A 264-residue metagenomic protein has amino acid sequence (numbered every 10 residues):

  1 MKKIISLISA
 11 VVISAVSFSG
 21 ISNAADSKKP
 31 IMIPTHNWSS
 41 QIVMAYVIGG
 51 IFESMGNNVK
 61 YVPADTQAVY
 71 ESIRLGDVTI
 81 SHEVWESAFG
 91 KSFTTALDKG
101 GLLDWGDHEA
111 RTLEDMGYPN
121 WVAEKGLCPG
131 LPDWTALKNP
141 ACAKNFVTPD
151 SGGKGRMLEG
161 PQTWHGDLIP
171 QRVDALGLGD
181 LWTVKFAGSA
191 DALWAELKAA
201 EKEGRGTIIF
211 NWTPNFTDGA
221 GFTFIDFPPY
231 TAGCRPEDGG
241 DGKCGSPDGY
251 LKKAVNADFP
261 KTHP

Functional and structural regions predicted by a protein language model:
S14-N23: C-terminal segment of classical bacterial N-terminal signal peptides
D26-S40, N57-V62, G153-L158: Short, well-ordered beta-strand elements
W38-S39, N57-R74, V184-E196: Short helix-initiation/N-cap motifs at beta->coil->alpha
A45, A64-G100, A200, F216-F222: Pocket-flanking alpha-helical
I48-G56, A136, A141-T183: Ligand-binding cleft/hinge of the Venus flytrap
V78-E83, R156-P236: Ligand-binding pocket segment of bilobal, Venus flytrap-like solute-binding proteins
G101-L158: A conserved helix-loop-strand patch within extracytoplasmic ligand-binding domains of the periplasmic binding
E114-L127, D248-H263: A bilobed periplasmic-binding-protein/Venus flytrap-type ligand-binding module shared by bacterial periplasmic
